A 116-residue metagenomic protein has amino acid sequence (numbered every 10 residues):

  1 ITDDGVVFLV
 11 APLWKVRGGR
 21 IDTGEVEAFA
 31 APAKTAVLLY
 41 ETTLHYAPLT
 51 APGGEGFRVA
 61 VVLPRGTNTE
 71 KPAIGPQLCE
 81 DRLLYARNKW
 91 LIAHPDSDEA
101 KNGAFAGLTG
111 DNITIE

Functional and structural regions predicted by a protein language model:
I1-A33, Y46-E116: Active-site region of the double-stranded beta-helix
A33-A36, E41-T42: Tight coil/turn sites that cap or link beta-strands
